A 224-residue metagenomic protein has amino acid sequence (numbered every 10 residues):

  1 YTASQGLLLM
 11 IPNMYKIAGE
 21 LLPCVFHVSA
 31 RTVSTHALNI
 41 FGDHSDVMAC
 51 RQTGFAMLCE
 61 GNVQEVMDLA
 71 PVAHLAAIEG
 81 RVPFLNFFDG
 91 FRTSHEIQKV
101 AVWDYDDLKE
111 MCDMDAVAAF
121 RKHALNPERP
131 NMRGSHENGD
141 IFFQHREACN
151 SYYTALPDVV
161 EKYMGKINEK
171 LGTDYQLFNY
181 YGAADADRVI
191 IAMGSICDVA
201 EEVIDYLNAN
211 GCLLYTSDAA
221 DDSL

Functional and structural regions predicted by a protein language model:
Y1-R51, F55-I78: Thiamine diphosphate
M10, H36, H95-I97, V199-E201: Short helix/loop capping segments that flank catalytic or ligand/cofactor-binding pockets
Y15-I17, P71-A76, A101-D104, E202-G211: Short, solvent-exposed amphipathic alpha-helical segments in soluble enzyme and RNA/protein-processing domains
R31-T32, F88-H95, G194-I196: Glycine-rich beta-alpha junction loops
H36-I40, V159-Y175, A192-A200: A general structural motif
F84-N179: Conformationally flexible catalytic loops at phosphate/diphosphate-handling active centers
D185-N210: Redox- and metal-dependent alpha/beta enzyme cores, enriched for Fe-S-associated oxidoreductases and cofactor-handling
Y215-D222: Conserved small/polar residues in nucleotide/adenosyl-binding loops
